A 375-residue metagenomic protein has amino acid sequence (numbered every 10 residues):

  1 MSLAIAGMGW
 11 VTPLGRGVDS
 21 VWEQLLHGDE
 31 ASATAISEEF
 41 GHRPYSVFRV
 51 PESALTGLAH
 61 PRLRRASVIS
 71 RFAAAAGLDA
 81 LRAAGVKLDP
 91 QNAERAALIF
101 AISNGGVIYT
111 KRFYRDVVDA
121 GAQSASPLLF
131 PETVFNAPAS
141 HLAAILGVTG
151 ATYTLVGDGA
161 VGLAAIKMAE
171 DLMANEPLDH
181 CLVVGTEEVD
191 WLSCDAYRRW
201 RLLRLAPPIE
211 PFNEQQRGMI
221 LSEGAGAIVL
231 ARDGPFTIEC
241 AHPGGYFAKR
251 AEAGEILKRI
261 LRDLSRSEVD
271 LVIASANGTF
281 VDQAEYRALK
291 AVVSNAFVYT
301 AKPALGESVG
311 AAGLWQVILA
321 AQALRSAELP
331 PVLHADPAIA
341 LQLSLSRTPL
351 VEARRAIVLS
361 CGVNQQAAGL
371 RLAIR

Functional and structural regions predicted by a protein language model:
M1-A151, L163, D171-N175, D190 (+1 more regions): Conserved "HGTGT" condensation-loop signature of ketosynthase/thiolase-family condensing enzymes that catalyze
T154-G159: Short beta->alpha junction loops
M168: Internal active-site segments that recognize and position negatively charged phosphoryl groups and nucleotide moieties
P177-D179: Alpha-to-beta junction loops
T186-E187: Acidic/serine-rich, low-complexity amphipathic helices located in mid- to C-terminal regulatory regions
